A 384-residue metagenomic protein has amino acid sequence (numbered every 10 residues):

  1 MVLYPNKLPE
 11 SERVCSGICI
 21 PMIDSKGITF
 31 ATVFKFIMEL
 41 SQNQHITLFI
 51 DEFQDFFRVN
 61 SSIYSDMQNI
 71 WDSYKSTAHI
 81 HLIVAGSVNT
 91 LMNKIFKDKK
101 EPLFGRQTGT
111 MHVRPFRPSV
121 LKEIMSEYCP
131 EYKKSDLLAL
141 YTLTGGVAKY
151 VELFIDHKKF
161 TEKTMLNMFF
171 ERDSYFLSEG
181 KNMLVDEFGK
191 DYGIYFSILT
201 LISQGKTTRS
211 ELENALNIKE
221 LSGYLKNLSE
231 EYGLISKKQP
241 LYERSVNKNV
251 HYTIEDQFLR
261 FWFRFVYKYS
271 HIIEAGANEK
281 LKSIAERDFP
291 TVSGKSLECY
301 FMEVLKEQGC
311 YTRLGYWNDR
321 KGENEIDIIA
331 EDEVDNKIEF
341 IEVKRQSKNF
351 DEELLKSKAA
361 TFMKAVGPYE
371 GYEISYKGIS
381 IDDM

Functional and structural regions predicted by a protein language model:
M1-E279, S283: Phosphate-binding site recognition
K248-M384: A cross-kingdom feature that marks ATP-driven nucleic-acid transaction machinery
